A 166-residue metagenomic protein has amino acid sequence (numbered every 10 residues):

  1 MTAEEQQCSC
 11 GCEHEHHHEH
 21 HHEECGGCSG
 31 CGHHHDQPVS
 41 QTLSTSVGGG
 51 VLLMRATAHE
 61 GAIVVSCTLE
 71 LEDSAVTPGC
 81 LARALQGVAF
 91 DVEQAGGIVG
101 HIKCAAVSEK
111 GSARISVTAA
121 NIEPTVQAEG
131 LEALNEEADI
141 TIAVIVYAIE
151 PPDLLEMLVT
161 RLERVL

Functional and structural regions predicted by a protein language model:
T2-L166: P-loop NTP-binding site
